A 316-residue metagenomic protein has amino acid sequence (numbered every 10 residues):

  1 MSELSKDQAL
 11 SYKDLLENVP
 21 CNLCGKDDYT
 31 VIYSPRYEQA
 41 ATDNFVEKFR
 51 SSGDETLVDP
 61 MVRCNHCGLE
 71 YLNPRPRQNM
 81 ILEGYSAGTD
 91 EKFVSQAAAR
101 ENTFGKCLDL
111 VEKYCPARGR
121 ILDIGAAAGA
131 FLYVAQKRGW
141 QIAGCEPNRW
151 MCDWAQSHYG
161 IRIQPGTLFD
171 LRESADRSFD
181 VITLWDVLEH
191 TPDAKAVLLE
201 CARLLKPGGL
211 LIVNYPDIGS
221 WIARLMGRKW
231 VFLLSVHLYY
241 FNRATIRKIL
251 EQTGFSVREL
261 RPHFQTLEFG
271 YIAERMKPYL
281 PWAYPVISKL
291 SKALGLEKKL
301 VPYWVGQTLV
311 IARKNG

Functional and structural regions predicted by a protein language model:
S2-N18, Y37-L57, R258-G316: A C-terminal cap/extension of S-adenosyl-L-methionine-dependent methyltransferases that defines the acceptor-substrate
K13, E17-N18, Y29, G105-L225 (+2 more regions): Conserved SAM-binding loop
N22-K26, H66: Short, cysteine/histidine-rich loop/knuckle motifs that typically chelate Zn2+
D28-T30, L72: Short functional micro-motifs and their immediate structural scaffolds
P35-F45, V213-Y239, A244-E251, Y271-R275: Short, glycine-/aromatic-enriched active-site segment of Class I SAM-dependent methyltransferases
A40-D43, E83, W154-A155, S174-A175 (+2 more regions): Short Asp/Glu-rich motifs
R50-W150, W154: Extended interfacial segments that mediate partner engagement and assembly in macromolecular machines
M61, L69-P74, W185, K298 (+2 more regions): S-adenosyl-L-methionine
